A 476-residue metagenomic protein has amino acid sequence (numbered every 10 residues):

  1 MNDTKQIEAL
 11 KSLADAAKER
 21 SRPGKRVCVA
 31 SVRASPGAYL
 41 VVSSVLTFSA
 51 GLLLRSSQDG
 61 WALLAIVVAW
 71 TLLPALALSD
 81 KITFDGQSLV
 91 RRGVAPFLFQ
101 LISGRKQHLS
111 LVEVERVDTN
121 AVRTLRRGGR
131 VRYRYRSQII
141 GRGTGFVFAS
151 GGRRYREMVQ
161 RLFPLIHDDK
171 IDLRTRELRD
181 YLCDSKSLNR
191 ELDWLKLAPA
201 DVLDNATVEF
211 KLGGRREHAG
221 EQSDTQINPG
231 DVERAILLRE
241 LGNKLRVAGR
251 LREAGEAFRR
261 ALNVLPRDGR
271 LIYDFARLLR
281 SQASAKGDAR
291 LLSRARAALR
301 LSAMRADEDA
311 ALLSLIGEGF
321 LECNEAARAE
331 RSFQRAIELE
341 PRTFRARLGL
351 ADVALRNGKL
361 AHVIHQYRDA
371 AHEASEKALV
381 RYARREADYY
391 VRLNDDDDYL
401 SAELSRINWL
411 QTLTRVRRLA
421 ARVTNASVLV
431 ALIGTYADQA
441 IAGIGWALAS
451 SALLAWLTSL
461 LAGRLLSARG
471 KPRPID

Functional and structural regions predicted by a protein language model:
M1-K18, A149-A248: Terminal and domain-flanking low-complexity segments
M1-L54, T144: N-terminal membrane-targeting/pre-transmembrane regions
A30-K81, L419-D438, W446-G463: Alpha-helical transmembrane spans
R92-V159, R176-Y181, L192, K196 (+1 more regions): Non-transmembrane, membrane-adjacent beta-strand/coil modules in membrane-associated proteins and peripheral
L237, L271, L312, A346 (+1 more regions): TPR alpha-solenoid repeat register
